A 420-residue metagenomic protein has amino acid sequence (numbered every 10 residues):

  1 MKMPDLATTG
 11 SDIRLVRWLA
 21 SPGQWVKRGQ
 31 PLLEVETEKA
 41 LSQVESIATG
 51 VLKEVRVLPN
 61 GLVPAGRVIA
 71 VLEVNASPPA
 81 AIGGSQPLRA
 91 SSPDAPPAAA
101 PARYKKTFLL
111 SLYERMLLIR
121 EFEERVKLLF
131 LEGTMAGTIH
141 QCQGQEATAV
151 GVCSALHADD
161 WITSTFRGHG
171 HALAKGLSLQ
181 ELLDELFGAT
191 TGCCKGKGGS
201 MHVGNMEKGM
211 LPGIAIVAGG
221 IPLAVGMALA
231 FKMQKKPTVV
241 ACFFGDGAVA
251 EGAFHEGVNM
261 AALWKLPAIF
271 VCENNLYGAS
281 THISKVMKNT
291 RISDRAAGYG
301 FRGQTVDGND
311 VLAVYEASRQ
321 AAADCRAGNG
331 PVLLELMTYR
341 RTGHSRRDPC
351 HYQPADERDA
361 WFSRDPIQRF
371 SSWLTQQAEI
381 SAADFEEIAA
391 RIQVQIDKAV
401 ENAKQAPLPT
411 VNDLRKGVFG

Functional and structural regions predicted by a protein language model:
M1-A76: Small cofactor-carrier domains centered on a conserved lysine used for covalent cofactor attachment
E73-L88: Intrinsically disordered, low-complexity Ser/Thr-rich linker and spacer segments in cell-wall-related proteins
Q86-R167, Q405, G420: N-terminal amphipathic, basic-rich helices that act as targeting or association modules
D94, D324-G420: Glycine/aspartate-rich loop-and-adjacent alpha/beta segment that forms the canonical ThDP
T134-W264, K285-K288, S293, G298-G300: Cofactor-binding active-site loop characterized by glycine-rich and histidine/acidic residues
G170, L276-A279, R340-T342: Short gly/pro/ser/thr-enriched loop/turn and capping motifs at secondary-structure boundaries
K232-T238, K288-Q320, S363-A389: Conserved thiamine diphosphate
W264-S284: A short, conserved beta-to-alpha structural element at the edge of catalytic cores that scaffolds binding
